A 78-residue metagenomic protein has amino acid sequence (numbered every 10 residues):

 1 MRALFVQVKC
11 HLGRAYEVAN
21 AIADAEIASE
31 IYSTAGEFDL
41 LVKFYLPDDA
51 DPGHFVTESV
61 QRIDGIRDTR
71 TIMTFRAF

Functional and structural regions predicted by a protein language model:
M1-F78: A compositional/biophysical signature of low hydrophobicity enriched in polar/charged and small residues
